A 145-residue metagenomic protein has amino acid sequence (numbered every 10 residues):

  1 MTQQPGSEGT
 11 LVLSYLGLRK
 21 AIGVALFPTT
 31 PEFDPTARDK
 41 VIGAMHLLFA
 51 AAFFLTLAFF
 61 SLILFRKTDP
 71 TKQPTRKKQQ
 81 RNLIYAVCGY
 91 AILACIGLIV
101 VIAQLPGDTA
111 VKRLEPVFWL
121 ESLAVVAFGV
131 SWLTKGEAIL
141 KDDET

Functional and structural regions predicted by a protein language model:
M1, A51-S61, A124-K135: Hydrophobic cores of alpha-helical transmembrane segments in multi-pass inner/ER membrane proteins, independent
M1-V24: Hydrophobic/aromatic-rich structural module bridging two neighboring secondary-structure elements via a short loop
Q3-G6, F27-D34, I63-Q73, I102-T109 (+2 more regions): Juxtamembrane transmembrane-helix termini
P5-E8, V12, A37-A44, Q73-L83 (+1 more regions): Juxtamembrane loop-transmembrane helix junctions in multi-pass integral membrane proteins, especially the extracellular
G17-N82: Membrane-proximal helix-loop-helix units in multi-pass membrane proteins
G43-F54, L83-G89, E115-V125: Alpha-helical transmembrane segments of polytopic membrane proteins
F54-S61, I84-Q104: Hydrophobic core of alpha-helical transmembrane segments in multi-pass integral membrane proteins
I92-T145: C-terminal transmembrane-bundle signature of multipass membrane proteins, characterized by strong activation on
